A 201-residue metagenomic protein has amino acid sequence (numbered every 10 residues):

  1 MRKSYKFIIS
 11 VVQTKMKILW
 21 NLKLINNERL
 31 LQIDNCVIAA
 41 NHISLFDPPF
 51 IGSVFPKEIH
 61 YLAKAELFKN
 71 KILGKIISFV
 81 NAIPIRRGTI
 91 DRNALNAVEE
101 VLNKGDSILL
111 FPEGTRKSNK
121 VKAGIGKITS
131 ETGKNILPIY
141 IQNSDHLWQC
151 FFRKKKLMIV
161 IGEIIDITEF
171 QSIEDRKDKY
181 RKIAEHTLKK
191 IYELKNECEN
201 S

Functional and structural regions predicted by a protein language model:
M1-W20: Extreme N-terminal tail/first-helix region
K3-S4, N93-S201: Non-catalytic C-terminal accessory region of glycerolipid acyltransferases and related lyso-lipid remodeling enzymes
S10, K17, L30-T89: Catalytic core of membrane glycerolipid acyltransferases/transacylases, capturing the structured, soluble-facing
T14, E28-L30, I51-G52, G74-K75 (+3 more regions): Short secondary-structure boundary/capping segments
T14-I33, K155: N-terminal signal-anchor transmembrane helix
L22-L24, A82, I159: Generic structural signal for residues in well-ordered beta-strands
K23, R87-L95: Glycine-rich, highly charged phosphate/nucleotide-binding loops
E28, A65, R86, Y140 (+1 more regions): Residues at the C-termini of beta-strands that transition into short coil/loop
